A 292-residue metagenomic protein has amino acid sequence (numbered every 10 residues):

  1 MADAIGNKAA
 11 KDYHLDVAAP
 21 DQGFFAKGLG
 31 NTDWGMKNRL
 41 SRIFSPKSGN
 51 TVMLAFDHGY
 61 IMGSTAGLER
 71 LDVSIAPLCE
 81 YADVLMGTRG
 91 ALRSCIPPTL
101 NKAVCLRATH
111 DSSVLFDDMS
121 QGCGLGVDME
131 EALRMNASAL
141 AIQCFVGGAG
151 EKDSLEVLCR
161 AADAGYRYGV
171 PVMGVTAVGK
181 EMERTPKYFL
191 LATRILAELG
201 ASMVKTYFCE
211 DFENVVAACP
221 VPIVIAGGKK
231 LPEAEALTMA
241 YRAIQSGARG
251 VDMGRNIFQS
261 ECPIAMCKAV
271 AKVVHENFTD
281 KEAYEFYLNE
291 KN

Functional and structural regions predicted by a protein language model:
M1-D57, G90-N101, E285-N292: N-terminal amphipathic alpha-helix/helix-capping segment at the start of soluble metabolic enzymes
P46, T51-T99, A103-V114, D118-I225 (+4 more regions): Alpha/beta enzyme core
I244, Q259-N292: C-terminal helical cap(s) of enzyme catalytic domains, especially alpha/beta-barrels
N256: Active-site metal-binding loops of divalent metal-dependent hydrolases
